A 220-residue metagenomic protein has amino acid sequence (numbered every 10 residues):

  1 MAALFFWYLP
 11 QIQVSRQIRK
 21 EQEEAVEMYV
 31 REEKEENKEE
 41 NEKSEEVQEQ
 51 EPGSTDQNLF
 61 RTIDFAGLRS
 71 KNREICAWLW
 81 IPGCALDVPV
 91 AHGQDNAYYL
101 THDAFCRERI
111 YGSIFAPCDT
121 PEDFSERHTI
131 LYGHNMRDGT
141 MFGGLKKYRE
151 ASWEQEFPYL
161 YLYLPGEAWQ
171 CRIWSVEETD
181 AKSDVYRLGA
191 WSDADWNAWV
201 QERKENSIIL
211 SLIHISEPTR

Functional and structural regions predicted by a protein language model:
M1-K38, D56: N-terminal membrane-targeting segments
E27-L68, N72: Short extracytoplasmic
E74-I75, C84-P89, D95-Y98, R137-D138: Primarily extracytoplasmic ectodomains and periplasmic/lumenal surface modules that are beta-strand-rich
D87-H92, C171-S175: Short, surface-exposed loop motifs enriched in S/T, G, D/E and P with embedded aromatic residues
C106-R107, G112-Y186: Mid-length scaffold segments of soluble, non-membrane domains
N197-L212: Flexible, polar/acidic helix-loop-strand segments at domain edges
I213-T219: Residue-level detector of conserved catalytic or cofactor/ligand-binding positions in enzyme active sites
